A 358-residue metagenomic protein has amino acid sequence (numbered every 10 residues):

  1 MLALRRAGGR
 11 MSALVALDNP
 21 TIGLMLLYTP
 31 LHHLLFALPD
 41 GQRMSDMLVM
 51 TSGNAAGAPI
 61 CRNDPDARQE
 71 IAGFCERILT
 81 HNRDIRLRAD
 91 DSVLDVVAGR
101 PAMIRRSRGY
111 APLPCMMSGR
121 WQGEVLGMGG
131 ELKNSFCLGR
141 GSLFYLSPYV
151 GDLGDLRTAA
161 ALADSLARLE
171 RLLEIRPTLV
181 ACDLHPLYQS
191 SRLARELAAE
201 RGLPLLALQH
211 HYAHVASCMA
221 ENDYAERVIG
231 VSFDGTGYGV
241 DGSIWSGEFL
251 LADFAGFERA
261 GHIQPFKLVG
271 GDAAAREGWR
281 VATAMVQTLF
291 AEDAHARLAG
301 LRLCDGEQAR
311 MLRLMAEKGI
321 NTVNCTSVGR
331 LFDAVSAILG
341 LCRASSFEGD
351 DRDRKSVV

Functional and structural regions predicted by a protein language model:
M1-V358: Short acidic/glycine-rich loops and adjacent helix/strand connectors that line catalytic pockets where negatively
